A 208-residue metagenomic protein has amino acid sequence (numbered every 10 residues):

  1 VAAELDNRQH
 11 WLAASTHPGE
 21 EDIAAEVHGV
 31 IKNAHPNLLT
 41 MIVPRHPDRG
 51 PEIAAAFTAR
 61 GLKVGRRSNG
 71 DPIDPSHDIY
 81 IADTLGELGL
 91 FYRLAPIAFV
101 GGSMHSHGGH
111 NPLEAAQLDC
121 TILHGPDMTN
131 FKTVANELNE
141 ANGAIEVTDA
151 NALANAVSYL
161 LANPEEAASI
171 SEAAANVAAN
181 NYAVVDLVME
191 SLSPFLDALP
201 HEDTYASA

Functional and structural regions predicted by a protein language model:
V1-A208: Nucleotide-activated sugar donor-binding and catalytic core shared by glycosyltransferases and related lipid-linked
